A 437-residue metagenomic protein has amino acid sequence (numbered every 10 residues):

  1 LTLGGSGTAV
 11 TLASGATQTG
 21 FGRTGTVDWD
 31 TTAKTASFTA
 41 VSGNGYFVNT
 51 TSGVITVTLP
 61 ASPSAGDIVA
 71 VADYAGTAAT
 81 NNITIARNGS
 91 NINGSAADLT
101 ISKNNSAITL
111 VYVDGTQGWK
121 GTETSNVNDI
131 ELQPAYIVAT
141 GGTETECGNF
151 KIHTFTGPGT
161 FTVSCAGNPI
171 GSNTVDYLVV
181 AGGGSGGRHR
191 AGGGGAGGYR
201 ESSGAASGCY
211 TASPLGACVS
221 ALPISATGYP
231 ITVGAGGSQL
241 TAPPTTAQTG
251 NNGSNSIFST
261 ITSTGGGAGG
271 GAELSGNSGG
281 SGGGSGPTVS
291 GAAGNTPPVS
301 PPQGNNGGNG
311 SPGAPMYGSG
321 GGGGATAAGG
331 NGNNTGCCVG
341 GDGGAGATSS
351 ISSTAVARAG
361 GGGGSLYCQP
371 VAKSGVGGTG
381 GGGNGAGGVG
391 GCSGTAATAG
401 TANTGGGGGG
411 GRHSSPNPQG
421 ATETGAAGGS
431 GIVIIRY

Functional and structural regions predicted by a protein language model:
L1-V54, A61-I68, A72-Y437: Glycine-biased low-complexity/repetitive sequence motifs
